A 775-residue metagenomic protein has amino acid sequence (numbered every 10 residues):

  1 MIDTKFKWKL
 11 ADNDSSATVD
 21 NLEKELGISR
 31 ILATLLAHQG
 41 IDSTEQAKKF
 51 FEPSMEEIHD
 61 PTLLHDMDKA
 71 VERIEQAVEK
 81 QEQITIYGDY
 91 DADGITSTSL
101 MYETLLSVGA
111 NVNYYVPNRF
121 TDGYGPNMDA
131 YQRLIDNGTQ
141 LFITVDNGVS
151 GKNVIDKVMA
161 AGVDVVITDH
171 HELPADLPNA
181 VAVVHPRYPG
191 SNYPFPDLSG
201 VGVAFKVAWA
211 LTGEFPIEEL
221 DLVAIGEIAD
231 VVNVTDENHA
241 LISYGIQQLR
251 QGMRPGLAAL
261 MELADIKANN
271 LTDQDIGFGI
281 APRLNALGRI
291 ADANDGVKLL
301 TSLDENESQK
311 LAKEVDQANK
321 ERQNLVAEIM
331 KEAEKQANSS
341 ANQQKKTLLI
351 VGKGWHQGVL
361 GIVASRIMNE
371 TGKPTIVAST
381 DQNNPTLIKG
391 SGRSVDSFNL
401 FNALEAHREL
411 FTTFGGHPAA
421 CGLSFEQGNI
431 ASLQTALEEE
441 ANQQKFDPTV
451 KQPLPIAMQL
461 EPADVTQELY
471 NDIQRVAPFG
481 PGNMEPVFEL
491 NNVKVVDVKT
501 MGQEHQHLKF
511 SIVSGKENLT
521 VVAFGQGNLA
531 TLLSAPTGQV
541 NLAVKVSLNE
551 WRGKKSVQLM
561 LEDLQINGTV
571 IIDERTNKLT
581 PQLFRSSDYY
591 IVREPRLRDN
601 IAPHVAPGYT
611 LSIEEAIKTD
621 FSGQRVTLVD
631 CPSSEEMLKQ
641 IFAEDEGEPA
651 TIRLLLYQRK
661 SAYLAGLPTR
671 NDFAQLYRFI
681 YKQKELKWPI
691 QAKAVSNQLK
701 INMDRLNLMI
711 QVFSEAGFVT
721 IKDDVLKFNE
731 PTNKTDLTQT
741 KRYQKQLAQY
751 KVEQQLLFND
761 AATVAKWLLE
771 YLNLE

Functional and structural regions predicted by a protein language model:
M1-N21, R30, Y743, V764 (+1 more regions): Extreme N-terminal flexible tails
I2, S16-L141, A161, T212-N429 (+1 more regions): Hydrophobic helix-and-loop "lid/oligomerization" segment in the mid-to-C-terminal part of catalytic domains
D89-Y90, P117-F120, N147-G148, V163 (+6 more regions): Short, ordered loop/turn segments at secondary-structure junctions
L106, A240-M330, S394, H407-E409 (+4 more regions): Acidic, two-metal ion nucleic-acid-processing modules in DNA metabolism proteins
Q132-A210, T235: Active-site cavity-forming subdomains of large catalytic enzyme subunits
N153-K157, V363, N600-P603, M637-E644: A short acidic, amphipathic alpha-helical/loop segment
N179-A229, Q640-I641, L654-L656, G666-L676: Short alpha-helices
D230, R625-Q658: Conserved RecA-like P-loop NTPase helicase motor core
